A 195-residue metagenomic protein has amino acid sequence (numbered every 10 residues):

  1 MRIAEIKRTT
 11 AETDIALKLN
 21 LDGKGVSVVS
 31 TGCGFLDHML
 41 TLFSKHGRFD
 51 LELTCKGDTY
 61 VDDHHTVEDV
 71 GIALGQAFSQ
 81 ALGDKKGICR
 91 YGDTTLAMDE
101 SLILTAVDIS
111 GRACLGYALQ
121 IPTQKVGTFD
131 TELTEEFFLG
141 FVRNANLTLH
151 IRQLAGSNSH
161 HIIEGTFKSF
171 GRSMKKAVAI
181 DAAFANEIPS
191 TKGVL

Functional and structural regions predicted by a protein language model:
M1-L195: Structural preference for solvent-exposed beta-strand-turn elements and adjacent flexible terminal/loop segments within
